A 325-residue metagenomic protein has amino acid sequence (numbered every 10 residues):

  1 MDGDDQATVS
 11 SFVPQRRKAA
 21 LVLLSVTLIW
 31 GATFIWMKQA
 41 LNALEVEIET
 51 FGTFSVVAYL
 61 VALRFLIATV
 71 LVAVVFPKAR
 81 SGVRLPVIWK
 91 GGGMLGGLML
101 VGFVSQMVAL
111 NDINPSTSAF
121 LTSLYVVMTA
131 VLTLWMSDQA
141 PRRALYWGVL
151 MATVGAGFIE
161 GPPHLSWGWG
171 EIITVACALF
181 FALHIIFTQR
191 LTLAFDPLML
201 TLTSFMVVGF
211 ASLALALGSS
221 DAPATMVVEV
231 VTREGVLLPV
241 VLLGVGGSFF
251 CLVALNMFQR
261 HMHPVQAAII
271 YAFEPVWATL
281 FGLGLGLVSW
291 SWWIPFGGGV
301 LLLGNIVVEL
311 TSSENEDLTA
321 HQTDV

Functional and structural regions predicted by a protein language model:
D2, N42-V101, M128-L132, M151 (+3 more regions): Transmembrane alpha-helices of multi-pass small-molecule transport proteins
D2-V9, V61, F65-L66, A156 (+4 more regions): C-terminal-most transmembrane helix of multi-pass membrane proteins
D2-Y59, L165-R190, T323-V325: Glycine-/small-residue-enriched transmembrane alpha-helix faces in small-molecule transporters and effluxers
Q15-A20, T53-S55, R84-I88, G161-F180 (+2 more regions): Juxtamembrane helix-entry segments on the extracytoplasmic side of multipass membrane proteins
S25-W36, G93-D112, L132, F158 (+5 more regions): Hydrophobic alpha-helical transmembrane segments of multi-pass membrane transport proteins, especially secondary
T33, I67, L71, L121-W135 (+4 more regions): Alpha-helical transmembrane segments of compact multi-pass small-molecule transporters, enriched in specific families
Q39, A43, L66-L85, M151-W167 (+3 more regions): Membrane-interface helix-cap regions at the ends of transmembrane helices in multi-pass membrane proteins
A119-T122, W135-A156, W167-E171, G282-G304: Loop-to-transmembrane alpha-helix entry segments
